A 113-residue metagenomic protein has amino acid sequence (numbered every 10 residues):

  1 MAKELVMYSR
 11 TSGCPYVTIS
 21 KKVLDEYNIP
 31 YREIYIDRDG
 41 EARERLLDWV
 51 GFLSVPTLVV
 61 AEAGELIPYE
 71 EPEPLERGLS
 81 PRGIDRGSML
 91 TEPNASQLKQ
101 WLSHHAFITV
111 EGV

Functional and structural regions predicted by a protein language model:
M1-R32: Local sequence-structure signature of Cys/Sec-based thiol-disulfide redox active-site neighborhoods
L5-M7, L58, L98: Hydrophobic beta-strand residues in large extracellular and virion-surface proteins
Y8, I34, L46, R86: Conserved short-loop catalytic and cofactor-binding motifs
T11, D37, P93: Conserved residues at beta->alpha junctions
I36-S54, V59-E65, Q100-H105: Thioredoxin-like thiol-disulfide oxidoreductase module
E62-G112: Non-catalytic, surface beta->alpha helical segment in thiol-disulfide oxidoreductase systems
